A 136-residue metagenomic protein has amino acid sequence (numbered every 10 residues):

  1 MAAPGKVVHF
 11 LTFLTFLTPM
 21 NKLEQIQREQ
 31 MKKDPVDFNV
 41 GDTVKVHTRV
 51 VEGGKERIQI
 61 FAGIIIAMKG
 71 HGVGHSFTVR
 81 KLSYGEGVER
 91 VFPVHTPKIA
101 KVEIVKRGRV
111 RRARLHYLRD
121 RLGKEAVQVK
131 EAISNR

Functional and structural regions predicted by a protein language model:
P4-P19: Short, Lys/Arg-enriched N-terminal segments with co-localized hydrophobic residues within the first ~10-30 amino acids
F16, N21-Q25, E29-Q30, D34-V36 (+1 more regions): Structured, basic alpha/beta domains of bacterial-type, RNA-associated proteins
